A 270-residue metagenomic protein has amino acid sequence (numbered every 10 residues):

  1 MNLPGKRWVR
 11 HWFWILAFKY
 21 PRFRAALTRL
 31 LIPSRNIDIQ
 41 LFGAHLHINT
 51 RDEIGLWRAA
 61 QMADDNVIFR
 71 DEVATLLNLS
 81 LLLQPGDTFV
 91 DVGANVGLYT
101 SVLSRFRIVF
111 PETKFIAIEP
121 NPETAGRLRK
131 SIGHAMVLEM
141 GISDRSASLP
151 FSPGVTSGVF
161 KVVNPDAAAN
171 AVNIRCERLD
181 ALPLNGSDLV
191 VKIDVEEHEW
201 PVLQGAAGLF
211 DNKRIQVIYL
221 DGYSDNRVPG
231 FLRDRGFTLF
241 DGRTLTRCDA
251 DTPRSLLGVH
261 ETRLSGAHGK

Functional and structural regions predicted by a protein language model:
M1-S131, R235, T244-K270: S-adenosyl-L-methionine
L30, L79, L83, A125-G133 (+5 more regions): Alpha-helix C-terminal capping segments
I37, F42-T75, H134, L138-G186 (+1 more regions): Glycine-rich adenosyl-binding loop in Rossmann-like folds that engage adenosine-containing cofactors
L82, T88-V102, A171, R175-N226: Active-site segment flanking the S-adenosylmethionine/decSAM binding pocket in AdoMet-dependent transferases
F106-I108, G133-H134, A207-D211: Glycine-rich, phosphate-binding/catalytic loops in enzymes
L138-M140, F237-L245: Conserved S-adenosyl-L-methionine
Y219, N226-D241: C-terminal substrate-binding/active-site "lid" region of AdoMet-derived donor-dependent transferases
